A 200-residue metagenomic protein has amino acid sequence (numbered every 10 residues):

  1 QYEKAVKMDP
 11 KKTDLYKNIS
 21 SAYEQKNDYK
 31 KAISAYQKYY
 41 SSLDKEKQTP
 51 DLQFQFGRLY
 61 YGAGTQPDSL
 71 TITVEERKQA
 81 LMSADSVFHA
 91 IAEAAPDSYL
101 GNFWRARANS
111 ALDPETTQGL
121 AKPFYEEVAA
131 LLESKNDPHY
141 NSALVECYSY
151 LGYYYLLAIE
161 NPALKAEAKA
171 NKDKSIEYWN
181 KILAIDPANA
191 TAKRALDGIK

Functional and structural regions predicted by a protein language model:
K4, Q25-K26, S42, Q55 (+4 more regions): Register position in tetratricopeptide repeats
K4-A5, K38-S42, A90-I91, V128 (+1 more regions): Canonical positions in the second alpha-helix
M8, S42-E46, A94-A95, L131 (+2 more regions): Structural marker of alpha-solenoid helical repeat scaffolds
L15, T49-L52, G101-N102, Y140 (+2 more regions): TPR alpha-solenoid repeat register
Y23, Y60, P67, N109 (+4 more regions): Residue at a conserved register position within TPR or TPR-like alpha-solenoid repeats
